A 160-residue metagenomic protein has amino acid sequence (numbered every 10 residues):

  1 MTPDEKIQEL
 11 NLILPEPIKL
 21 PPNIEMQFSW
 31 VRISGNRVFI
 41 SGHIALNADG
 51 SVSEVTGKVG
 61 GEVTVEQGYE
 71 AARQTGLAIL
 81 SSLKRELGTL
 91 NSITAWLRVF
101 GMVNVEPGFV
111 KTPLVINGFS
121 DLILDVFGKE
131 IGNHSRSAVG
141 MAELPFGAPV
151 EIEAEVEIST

Functional and structural regions predicted by a protein language model:
M1-L77, S81-F100, V105-T160: N-terminal presequence-like segments and the immediate start of the first folded domain
